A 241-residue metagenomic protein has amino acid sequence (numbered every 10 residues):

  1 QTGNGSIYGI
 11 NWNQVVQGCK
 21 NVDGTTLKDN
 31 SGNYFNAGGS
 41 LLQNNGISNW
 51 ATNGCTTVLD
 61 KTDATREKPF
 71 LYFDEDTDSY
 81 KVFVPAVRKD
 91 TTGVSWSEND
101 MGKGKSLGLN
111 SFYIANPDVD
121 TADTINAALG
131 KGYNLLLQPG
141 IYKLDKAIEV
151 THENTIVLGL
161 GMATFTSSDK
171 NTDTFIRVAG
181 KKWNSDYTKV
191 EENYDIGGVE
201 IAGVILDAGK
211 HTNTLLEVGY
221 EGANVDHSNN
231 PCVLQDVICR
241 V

Functional and structural regions predicted by a protein language model:
Q1-V241: Extracellular/periplasmic carbohydrate-active domains that bind, remodel, or depolymerize complex polysaccharides
